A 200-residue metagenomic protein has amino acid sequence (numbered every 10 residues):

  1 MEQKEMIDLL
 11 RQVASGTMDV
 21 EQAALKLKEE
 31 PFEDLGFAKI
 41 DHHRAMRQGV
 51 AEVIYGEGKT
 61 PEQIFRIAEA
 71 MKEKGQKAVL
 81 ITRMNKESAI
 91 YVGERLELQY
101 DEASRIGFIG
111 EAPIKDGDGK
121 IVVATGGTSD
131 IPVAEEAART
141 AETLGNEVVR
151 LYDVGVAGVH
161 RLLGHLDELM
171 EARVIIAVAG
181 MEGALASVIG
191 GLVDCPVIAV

Functional and structural regions predicted by a protein language model:
M1-N85, I90, E94: Long amphipathic alpha-helical segments
V53-I54, K120-G126, I175-A177: Short glycine-rich or small-residue beta-strand-to-loop segments that form or flank ligand, phosphate, metal/Fe-S
E62-I64, D130-E135, V159-H160, A179-V188: Short glycine/serine/threonine-rich phosphate/pyrophosphate-binding segments that cradle anionic phosphate groups
E94-L96, L192-V193: Short, structured coil segments at secondary-structure junctions
I106-G110, E147-E171: Glycine-rich oxoanion-binding loops at beta->alpha junctions
D118-H160: Glycine-rich phosphate/diphosphate-binding loop of Rossmann-like nucleotide-binding domains
G164-V200: Glycine-rich phosphate-binding loop
